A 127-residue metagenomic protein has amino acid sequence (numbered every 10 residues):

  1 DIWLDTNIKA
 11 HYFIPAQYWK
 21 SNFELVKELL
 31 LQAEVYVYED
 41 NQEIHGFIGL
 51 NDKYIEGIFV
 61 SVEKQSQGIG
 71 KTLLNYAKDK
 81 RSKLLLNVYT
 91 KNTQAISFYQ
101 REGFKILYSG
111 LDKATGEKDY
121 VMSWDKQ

Functional and structural regions predicted by a protein language model:
L4-K27: Conserved GNAT-fold acetyl-CoA-binding loop/helix
E24-V37, Y54: A short helix-loop-beta-strand connector motif used in the catalytic cores of GNAT acetyltransferases and, in some
E34-G46: Conserved beta-hairpin
Y54-Q65, V88-Y89: A short, internal acetyl-CoA/4′-phosphopantetheine-binding micro-motif in the GNAT/acyltransferase core
S66-D79, S97-R101: Conserved acetyl-CoA-binding loop-helix of GNAT-fold acetyltransferases
G70, L74, N92-A95, D112-K118: Short glycine/proline-centered loop/turn elements that form peptide/ligand docking sites
D79-K91: Conserved GNAT acetyl-CoA-binding A-motif
Q100-S109: Conserved acetyl-CoA-binding loop of GNAT-fold acetyltransferases
